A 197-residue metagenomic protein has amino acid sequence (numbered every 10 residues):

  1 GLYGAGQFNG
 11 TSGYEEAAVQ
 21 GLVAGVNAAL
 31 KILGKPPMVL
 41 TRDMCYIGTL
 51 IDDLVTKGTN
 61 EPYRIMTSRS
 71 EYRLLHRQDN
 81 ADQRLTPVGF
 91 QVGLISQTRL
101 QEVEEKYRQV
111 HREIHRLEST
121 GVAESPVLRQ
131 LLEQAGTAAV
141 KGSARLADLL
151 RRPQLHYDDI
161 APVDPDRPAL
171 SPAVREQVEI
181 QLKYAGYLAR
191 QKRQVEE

Functional and structural regions predicted by a protein language model:
G1-G13: Short FAD-binding loop at a beta-strand-to-alpha-helix junction that anchors the flavin cofactor in diverse
A5-F8, L22, S68: Fold-independent oxyanion-binding glycine-rich loops and adjacent beta-strand/coil segments at enzyme active sites
G13-E16, R77: Short alpha-helix boundary/capping segments
A17-L40: Internal hydrophobic alpha-helix adjacent to the cofactor/substrate pocket in enzyme cavities
G34-Q97, Q101: Mid-to-C-terminal Rossmann-like scaffold of FAD/NAD(P)H-dependent oxidoreductases
R69, T86-E197: Extended, charge-enriched "interface" segments that sit outside catalytic cores
